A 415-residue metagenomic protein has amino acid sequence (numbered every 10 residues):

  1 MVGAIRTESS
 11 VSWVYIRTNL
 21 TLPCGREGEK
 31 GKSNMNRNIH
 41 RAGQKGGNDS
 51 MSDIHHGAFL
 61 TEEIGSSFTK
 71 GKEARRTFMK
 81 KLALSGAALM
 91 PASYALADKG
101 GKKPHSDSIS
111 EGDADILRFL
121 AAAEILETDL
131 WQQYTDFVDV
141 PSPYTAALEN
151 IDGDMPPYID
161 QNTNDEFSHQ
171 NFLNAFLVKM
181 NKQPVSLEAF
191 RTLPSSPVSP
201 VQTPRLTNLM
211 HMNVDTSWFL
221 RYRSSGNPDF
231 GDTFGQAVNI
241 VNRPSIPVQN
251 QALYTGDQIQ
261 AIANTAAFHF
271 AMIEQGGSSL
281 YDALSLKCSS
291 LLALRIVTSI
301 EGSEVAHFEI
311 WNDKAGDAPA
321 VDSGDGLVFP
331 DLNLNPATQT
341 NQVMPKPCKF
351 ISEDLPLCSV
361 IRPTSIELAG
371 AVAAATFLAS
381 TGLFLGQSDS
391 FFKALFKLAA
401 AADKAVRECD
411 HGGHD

Functional and structural regions predicted by a protein language model:
I5-E8, E29: Compositionally biased, low-complexity segments
I39-G43, D49-E73, A83-L84, D98-D415: All-alpha RGS (Regulator of G-protein Signaling) helical domain and cognate RGS-like helical scaffolds
T77-D98: N-terminal export signals
